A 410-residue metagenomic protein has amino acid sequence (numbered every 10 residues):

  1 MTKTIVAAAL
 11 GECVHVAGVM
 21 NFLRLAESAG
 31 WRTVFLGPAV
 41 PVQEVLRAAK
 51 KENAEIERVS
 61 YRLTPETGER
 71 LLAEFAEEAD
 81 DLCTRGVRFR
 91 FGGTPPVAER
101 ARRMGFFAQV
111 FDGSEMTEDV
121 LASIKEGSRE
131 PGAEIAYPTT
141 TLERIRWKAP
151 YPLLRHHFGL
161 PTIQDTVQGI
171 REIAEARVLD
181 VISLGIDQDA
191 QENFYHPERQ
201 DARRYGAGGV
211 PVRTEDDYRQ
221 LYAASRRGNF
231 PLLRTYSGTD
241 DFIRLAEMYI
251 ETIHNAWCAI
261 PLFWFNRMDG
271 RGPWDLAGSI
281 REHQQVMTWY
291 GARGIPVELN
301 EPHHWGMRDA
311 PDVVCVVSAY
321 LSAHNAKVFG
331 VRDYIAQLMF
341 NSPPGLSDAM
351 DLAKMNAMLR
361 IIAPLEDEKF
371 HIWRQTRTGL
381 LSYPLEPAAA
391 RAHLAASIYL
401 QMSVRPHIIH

Functional and structural regions predicted by a protein language model:
M1-V14, S28, A122-P131: A short, flexible N-terminal coil/short beta segment enriched in small residues
M20-T33, P364: Short helix-loop-beta junction
L36-V42, A390-L394: A general structural motif
Q43, L63-E69, C83, V87-F89 (+3 more regions): Catalytic alpha/beta active-site cores
A49-E57: Short acidic/histidine-rich motifs immediately flanking catalytic phosphotransfer sites in two-component signaling
L72-D81: Short amphipathic alpha-helix used as the core "switch/output" element in two-component signaling
T288-I295, H324-Y334, A357-H371, S403-H407: Secondary-structure boundary elements
M350-E366, W373-H410: Active-site capping/gating regions of soluble enzymes
